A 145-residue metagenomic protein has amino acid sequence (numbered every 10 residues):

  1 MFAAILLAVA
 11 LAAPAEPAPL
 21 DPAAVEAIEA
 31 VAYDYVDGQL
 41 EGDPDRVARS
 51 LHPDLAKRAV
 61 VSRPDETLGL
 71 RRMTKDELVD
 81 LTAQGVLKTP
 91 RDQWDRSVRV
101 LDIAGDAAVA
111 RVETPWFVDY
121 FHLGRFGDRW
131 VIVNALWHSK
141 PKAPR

Functional and structural regions predicted by a protein language model:
F2, A12-D45, R49, P53: Short, low-complexity N-terminal intrinsically disordered segments enriched in polar/charged residues
A3-L6, A108: Long alpha-helical scaffolds
V9-A23, R72-D76, T82, K142-R145: Compositionally biased, proline/threonine/alanine/serine-rich low-complexity intrinsically disordered stretches
E16, A56-V60, L68-F117: Surface-exposed, charged secondary-structure patches
V61-R63, G127: Solvent-exposed strand-loop boundary residues in beta-sheet-rich modules
T67-L70, W130-I132: Tryptophan-centered short beta-strand motifs
A107-R111, V118-P144: Short beta-strand edge/turn micro-motifs at domain boundaries
